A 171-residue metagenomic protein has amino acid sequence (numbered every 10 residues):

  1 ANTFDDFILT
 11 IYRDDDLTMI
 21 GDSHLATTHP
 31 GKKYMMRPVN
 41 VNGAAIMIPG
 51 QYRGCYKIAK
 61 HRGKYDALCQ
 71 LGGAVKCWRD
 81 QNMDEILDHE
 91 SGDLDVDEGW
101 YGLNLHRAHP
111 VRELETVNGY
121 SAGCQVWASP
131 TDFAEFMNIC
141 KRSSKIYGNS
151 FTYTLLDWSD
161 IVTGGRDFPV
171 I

Functional and structural regions predicted by a protein language model:
A1-N118, D132-K141, Y147-F151, L156-V170: Cell wall/extracellular polymer interaction/catalysis modules
W127-A128: A conserved hydrophobic position in a structured secondary element of the catalytic/binding core that shapes
